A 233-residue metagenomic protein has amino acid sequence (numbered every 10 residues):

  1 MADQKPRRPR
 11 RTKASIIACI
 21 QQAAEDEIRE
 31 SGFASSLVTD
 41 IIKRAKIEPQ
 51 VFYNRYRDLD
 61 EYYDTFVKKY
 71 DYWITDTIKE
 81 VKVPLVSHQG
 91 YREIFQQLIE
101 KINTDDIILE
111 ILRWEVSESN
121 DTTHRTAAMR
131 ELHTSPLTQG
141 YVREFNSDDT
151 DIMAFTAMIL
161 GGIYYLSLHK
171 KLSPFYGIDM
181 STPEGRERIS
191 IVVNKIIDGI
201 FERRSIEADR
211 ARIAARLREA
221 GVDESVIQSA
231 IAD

Functional and structural regions predicted by a protein language model:
M1-S15, S205-D233: N-terminal intrinsically disordered/low-complexity leader segments
K13-E25, I41, F66-I74: Generic hydrophobic, amphipathic alpha-helix propensity
C19, E27-E61, T65: Helix-turn-helix
T75-K82, N120-N146, M153-A154, E187-N194: Amphipathic alpha-helical packing segments from all-alpha helical-bundle domains
K79-I108, I152-T156, E224: Hydrophobic alpha-helical connector segments
L98, I111-V116, I159, I163: Short alpha-helical scaffolding segments that buttress acidic/His motifs in well-ordered protein cores
I102-H124, H169-F175: Amphipathic alpha-helical segments used for helix-helix packing
Y141-K195, I200-I213: Hydrophobic/aromatic-rich alpha-helical bundle segments in the mid-to-C-terminal region
